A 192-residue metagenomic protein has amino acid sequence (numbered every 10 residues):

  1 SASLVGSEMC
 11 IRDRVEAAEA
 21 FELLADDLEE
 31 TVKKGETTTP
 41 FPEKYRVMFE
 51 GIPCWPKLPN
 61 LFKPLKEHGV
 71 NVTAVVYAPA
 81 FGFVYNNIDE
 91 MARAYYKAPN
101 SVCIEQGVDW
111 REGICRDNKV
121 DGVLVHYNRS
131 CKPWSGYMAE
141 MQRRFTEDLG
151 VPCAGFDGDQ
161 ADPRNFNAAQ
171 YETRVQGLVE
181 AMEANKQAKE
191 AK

Functional and structural regions predicted by a protein language model:
S1-G6, C10-I11: Single conserved hydrophobic/aromatic residue that forms the stacking wall/gate of nucleotide- or nucleobase-binding
V5-G6, H68, D148-V151: Short, structured coil segments at secondary-structure junctions
E30-K34, E43, P53, N60-L61: A contiguous, basic/glycine-rich beta-loop/short-helix subdomain that forms a polymer-engagement track
T38-R46: A short, charged/proline- and glycine-enriched loop that marks the coil->beta-strand transition at the N-terminal
M48-E112, R116: Redox- and metal-dependent alpha/beta enzyme cores, enriched for Fe-S-associated oxidoreductases and cofactor-handling
G51, A74-Y77, H126-R129, D157-Q160: Active-site proximal loops enriched in glycine and acidic residues that flank catalytic Cys/His/Asp and coordinate
G107-G150, A154: C-terminal hydrophobic structural anchor segments that stabilize assembly/packing rather than catalytic chemistry
A139-K192: Peripheral docking tails and interdomain loops at the edges of cofactor- or intermediate-handling domains
